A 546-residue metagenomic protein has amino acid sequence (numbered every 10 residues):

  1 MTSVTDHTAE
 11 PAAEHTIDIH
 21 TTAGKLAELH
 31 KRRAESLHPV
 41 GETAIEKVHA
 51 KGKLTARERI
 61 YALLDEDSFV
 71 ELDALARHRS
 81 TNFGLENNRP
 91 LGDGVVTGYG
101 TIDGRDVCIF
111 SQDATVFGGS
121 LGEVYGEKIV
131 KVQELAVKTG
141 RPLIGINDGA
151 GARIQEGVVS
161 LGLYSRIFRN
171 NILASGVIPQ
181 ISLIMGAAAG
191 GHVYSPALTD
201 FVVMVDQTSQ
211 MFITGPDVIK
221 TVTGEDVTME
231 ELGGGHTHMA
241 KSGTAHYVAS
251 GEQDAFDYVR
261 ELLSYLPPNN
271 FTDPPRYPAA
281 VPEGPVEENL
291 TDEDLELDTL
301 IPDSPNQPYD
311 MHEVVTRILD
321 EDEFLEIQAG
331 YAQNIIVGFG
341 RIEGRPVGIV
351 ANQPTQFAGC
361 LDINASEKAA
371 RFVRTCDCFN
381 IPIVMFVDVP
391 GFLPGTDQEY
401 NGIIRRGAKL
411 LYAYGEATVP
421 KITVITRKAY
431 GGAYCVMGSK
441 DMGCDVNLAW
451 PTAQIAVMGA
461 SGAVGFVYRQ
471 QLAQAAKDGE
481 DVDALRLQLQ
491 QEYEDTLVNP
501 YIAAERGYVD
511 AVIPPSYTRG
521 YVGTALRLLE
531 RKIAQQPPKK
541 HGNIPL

Functional and structural regions predicted by a protein language model:
M1-L546: Ligand-binding clefts of soluble mixed alpha/beta catalytic domains
